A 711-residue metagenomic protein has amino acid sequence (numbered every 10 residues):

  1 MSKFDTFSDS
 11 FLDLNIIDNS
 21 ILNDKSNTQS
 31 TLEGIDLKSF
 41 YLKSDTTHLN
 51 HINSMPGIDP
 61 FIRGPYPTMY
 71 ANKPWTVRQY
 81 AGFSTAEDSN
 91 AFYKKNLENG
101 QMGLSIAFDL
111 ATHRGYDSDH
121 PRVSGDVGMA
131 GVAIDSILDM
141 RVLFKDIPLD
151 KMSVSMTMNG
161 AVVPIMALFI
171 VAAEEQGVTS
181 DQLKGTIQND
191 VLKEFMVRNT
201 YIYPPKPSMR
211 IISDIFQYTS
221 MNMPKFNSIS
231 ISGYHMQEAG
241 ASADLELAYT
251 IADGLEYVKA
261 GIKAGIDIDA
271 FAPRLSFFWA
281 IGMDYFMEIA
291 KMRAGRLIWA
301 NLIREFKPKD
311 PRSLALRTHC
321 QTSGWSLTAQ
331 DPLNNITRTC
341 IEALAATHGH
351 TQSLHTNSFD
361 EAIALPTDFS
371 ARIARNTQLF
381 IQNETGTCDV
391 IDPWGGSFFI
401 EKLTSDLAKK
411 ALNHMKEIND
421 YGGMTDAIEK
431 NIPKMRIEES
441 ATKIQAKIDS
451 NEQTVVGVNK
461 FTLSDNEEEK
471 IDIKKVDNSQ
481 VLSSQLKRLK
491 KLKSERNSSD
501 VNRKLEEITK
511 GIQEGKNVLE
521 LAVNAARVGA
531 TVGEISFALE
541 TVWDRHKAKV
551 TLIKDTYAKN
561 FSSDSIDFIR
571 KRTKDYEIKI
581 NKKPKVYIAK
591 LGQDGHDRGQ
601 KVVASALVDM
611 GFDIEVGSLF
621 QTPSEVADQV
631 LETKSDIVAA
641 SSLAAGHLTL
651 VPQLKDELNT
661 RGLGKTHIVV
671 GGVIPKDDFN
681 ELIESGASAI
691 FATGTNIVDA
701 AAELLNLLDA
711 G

Functional and structural regions predicted by a protein language model:
M1-L138, L143-D150, A173-V178, N413-K416 (+12 more regions): Acidic/polar, glycine-rich intrinsically disordered N-terminal extensions of enzymes
S2, D9-L37, K43, H48 (+3 more regions): Gly/Pro-rich turn-and-neighbor structural signature
E98-L104, D146-M152, A172-K184, Q217-N227 (+12 more regions): Secondary-structure transition/capping motifs at alpha-helix termini and the adjoining loop/turn into the next element
Q101, V123-K263, E288-L302, Q330-C340 (+4 more regions): Active-site cavity-forming subdomains of large catalytic enzyme subunits
G125-M129, K193-Y203, M236-A241, W279-D284 (+7 more regions): Short beta-alpha connecting loops at secondary-structure transitions that line or flank enzyme active sites
D135, M158-A161, A173, N199-T219 (+4 more regions): Phosphate/diphosphate-binding loops
I165, G240-A248, G282-A294, T322-I336 (+5 more regions): Short glycine/threonine-rich loop-to-helix capping motif typified by GTGT followed within a few residues by an Asp-Pro
D190-K193, S208-I266, T337-M415, Y421 (+1 more regions): Mobile "lid/hinge" segments at catalytic clefts and subdomain interfaces of large enzymes
